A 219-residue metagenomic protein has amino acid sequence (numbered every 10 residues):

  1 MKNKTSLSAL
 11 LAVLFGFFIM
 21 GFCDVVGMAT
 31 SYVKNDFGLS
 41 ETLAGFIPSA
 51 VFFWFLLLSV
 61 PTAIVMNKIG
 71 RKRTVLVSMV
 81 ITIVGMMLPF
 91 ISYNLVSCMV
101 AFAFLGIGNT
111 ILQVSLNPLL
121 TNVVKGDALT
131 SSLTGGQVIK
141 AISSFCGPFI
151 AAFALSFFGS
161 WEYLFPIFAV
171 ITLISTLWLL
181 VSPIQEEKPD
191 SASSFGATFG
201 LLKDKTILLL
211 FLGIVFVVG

Functional and structural regions predicted by a protein language model:
M1-N3, E187-F211: Juxtamembrane intracellular "pre-TM" segments in multi-pass secondary transporters
S8-E41, N117: Extracytoplasmic
F52-V60, F145: Residue-level signature of mid-helix packing/kink "hotspots" within the transmembrane helices of 12-pass Major
L57-V96: Conserved MFS/SLC helix-loop-helix module at the cytosolic interface between two early adjacent transmembrane helices
G85-P89, L105, L179: MFS-fold secondary transporters
V96-F102, L209-L210: Short hydrophobic/alpha-helical segments at membrane-entry points of transmembrane helices in Major Facilitator
A101-V138: Cytoplasmic helix-loop-helix junction between adjacent transmembrane helices in 12-TM secondary transporters
S132-P183: Helix-loop-helix hairpin linking two adjacent transmembrane segments in secondary transporters
